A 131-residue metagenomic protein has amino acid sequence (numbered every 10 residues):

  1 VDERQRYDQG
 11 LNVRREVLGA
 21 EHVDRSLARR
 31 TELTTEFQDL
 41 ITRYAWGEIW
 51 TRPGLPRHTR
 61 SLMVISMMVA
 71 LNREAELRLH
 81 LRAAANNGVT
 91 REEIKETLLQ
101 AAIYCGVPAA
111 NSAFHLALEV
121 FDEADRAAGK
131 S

Functional and structural regions predicted by a protein language model:
V1-H58, N86, S112-S131: Acidic, glycine/proline-rich low-complexity segments that act as flexible tails and inter-domain linkers
F37, T59, E76-H80: Amphipathic alpha-helical interface surfaces
I41-A45, L62-M67, T97-A102, A113: Short alpha-helical scaffolding segments that buttress acidic/His motifs in well-ordered protein cores
L55-L62, R91: Short, surface-exposed loop and linker segments with low hydrophobicity and enrichment for Pro/Ser/Thr
I65, V69-K95: Mid-chain, well-packed structural core segment of small domains
R82, L99-I103, L118: Short amphipathic alpha-helical surface patches that mediate protein-protein
V107-P108: Substrate/cofactor-recognition hotspot
